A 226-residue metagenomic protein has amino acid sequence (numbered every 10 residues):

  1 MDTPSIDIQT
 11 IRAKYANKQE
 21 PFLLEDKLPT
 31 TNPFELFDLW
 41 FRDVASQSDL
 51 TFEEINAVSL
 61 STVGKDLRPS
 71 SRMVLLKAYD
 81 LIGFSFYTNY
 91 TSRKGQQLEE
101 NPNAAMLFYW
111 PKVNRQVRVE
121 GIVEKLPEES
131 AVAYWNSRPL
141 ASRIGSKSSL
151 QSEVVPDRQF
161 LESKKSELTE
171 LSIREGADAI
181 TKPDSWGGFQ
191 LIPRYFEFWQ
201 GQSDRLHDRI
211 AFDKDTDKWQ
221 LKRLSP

Functional and structural regions predicted by a protein language model:
M1-P226: Binding-site signature for planar aromatic cofactors or substrates
